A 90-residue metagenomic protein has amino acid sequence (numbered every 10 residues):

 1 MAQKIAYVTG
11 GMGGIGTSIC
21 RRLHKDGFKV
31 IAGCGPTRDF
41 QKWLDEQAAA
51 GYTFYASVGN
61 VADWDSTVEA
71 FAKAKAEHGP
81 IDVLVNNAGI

Functional and structural regions predicted by a protein language model:
I5-V8, L84-V85: Conserved hydrophobic beta-strands of the Rossmann-like cofactor-binding core in SDR/related NAD(P)H-dependent
M12-G13: Conserved glycine-rich cofactor-binding loop
G16-T17: N-terminal Rossmann-fold NAD(P) dinucleotide-binding loop
D26-W43: Conserved glycine-rich Rossmann-like NAD(P)H-binding loop of the short-chain dehydrogenase/reductase
F40-W43, T67-A74: A conserved hydrophobic alpha-helix of the Rossmann-fold in NAD(P)-dependent oxidoreductases
A50-Y55, K73-L84: A glycine-rich helix->loop->beta "capping" turn within Rossmann-like NAD(P)(H)-dependent oxidoreductase domains
V58-E69: The beta1-alpha1 cofactor-binding region of Rossmann-like NAD(H)/NADP(H)-dependent oxidoreductases
A88-I90: Conserved NAD(P)H cofactor-binding loop of Rossmann-fold oxidoreductase domains
